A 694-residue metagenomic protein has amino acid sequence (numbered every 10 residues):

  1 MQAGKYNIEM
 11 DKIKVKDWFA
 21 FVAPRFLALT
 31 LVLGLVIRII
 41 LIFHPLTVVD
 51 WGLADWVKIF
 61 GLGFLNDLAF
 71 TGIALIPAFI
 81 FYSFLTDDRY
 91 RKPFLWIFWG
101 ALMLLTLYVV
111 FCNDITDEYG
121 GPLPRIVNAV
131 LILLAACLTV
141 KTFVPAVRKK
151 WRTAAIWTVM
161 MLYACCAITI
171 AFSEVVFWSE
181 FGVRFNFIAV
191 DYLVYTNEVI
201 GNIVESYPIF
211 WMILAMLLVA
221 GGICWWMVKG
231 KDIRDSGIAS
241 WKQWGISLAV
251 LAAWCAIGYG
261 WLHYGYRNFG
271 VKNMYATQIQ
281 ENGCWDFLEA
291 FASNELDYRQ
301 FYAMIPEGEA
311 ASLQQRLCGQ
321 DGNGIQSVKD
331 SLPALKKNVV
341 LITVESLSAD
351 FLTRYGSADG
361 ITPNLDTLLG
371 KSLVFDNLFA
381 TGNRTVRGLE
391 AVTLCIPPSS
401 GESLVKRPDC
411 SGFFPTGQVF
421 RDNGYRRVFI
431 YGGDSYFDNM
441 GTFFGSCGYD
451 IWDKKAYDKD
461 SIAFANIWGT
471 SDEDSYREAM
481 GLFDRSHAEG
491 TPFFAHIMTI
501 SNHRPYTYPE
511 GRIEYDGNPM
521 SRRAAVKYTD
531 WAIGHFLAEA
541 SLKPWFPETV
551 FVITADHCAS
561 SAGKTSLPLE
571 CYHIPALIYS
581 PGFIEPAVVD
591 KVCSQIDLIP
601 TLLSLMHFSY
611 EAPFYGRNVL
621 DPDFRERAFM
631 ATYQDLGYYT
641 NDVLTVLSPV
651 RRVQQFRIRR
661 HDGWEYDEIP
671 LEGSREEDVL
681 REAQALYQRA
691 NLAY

Functional and structural regions predicted by a protein language model:
Y6-D297: Transmembrane and membrane-interface helices of multi-pass, inner-membrane envelope-modifying transferases
I8, I13, P306-E307, I669-V679: Intrinsic-disorder-associated interaction segments
L33, T196-N197, E281-C284, Y298 (+4 more regions): Alpha-helix initiation and N-capping motif
T47, T71, L75, R91 (+7 more regions): Secondary-structure transition/capping residues
V48-G52, V204-E205, I209, S240-W241 (+3 more regions): General structural signal for secondary-structure boundaries
Y195, N273, Q280-G283, E289-V328 (+2 more regions): The feature marks either
R316-Y694: Solvent-exposed soluble domains appended to multi-pass membrane proteins
